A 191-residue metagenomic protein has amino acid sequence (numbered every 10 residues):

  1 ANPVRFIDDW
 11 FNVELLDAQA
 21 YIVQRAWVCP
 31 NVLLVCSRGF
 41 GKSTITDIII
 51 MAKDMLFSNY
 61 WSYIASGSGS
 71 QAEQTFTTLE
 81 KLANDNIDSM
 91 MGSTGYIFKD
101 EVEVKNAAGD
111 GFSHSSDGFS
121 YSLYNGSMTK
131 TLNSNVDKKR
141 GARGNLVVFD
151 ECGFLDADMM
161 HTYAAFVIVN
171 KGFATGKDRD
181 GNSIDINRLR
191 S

Functional and structural regions predicted by a protein language model:
A1-S191: Phosphate/NTP-binding elements of NTP-utilizing enzymes
